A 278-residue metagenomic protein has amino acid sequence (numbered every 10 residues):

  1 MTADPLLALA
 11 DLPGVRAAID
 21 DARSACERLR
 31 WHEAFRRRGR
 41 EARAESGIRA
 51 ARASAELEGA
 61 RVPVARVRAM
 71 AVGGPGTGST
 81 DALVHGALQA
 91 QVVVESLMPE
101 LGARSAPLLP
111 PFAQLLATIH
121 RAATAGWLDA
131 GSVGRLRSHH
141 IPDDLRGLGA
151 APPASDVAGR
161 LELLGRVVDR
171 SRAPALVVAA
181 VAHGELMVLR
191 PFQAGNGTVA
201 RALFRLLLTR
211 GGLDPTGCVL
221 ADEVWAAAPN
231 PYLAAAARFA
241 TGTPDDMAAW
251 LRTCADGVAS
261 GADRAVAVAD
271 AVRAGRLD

Functional and structural regions predicted by a protein language model:
M1-D278: FIC/Doc superfamily catalytic core
